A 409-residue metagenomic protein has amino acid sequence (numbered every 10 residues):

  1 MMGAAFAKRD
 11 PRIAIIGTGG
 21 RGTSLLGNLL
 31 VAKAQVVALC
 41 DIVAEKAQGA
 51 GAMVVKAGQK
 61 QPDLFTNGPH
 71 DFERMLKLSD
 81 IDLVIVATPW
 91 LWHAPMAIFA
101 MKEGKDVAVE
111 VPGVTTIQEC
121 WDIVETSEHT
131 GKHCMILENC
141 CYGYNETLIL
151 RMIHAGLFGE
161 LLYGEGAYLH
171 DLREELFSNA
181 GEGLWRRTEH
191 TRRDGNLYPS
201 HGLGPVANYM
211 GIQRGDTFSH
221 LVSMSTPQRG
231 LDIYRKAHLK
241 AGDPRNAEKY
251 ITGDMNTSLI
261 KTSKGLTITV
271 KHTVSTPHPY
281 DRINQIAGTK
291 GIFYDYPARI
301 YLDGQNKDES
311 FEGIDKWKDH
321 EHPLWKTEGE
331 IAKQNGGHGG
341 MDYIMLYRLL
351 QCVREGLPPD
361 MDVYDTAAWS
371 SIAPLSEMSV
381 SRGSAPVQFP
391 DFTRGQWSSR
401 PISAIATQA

Functional and structural regions predicted by a protein language model:
M1-A57: N-terminal Rossmann-like dinucleotide-binding module
G17, T130-M135, C140-K249, L349: Predominantly a Rossmann-like dinucleotide-binding segment in NAD(P)-dependent oxidoreductases
S24, P277-A409: C-terminal helical cap and adjacent loop that interface with cofactors, partners, or active-site loops
P62-V86: A structured beta-alpha segment of the ubiquitous adenosine-cofactor-binding alpha/beta core
L83, P89-W90, A94-Y142, G156: Beta-strand-loop-alpha-helix segment that lines the small-molecule cofactor/substrate pocket of alpha/beta enzymes
T252, V270-Y280: Glycine-rich phosphate/pyrophosphate-binding beta-alpha loops
S258-K264, G288: Active-site beta-strand termini and strand-to-loop segments that position acidic
